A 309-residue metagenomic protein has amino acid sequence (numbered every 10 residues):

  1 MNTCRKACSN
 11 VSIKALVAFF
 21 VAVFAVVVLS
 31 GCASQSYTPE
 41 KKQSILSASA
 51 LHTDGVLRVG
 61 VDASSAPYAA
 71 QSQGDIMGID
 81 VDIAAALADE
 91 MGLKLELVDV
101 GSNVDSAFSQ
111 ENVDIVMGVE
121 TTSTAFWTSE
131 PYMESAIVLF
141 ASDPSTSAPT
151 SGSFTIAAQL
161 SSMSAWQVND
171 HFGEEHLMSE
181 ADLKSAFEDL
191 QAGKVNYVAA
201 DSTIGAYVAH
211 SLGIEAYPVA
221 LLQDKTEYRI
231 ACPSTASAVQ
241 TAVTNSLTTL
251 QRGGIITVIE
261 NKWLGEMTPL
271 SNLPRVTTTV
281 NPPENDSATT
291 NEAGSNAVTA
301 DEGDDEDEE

Functional and structural regions predicted by a protein language model:
V27-G31: C-terminal motif of bacterial Sec signal peptides marking the signal peptidase cleavage site
A33-Y37, V81-E90, G152-M163, R229-L270: Extended ligand-binding regions for polar small-molecule ligands
S34-P39, Q167-S185, T248-E309: Ligand-binding clefts/hinges and TM-proximal coupling segments of bilobed small-molecule sensing domains
Y37-V119: Extracytoplasmic small-molecule ligand-binding "clamshell" domains of the periplasmic binding protein/Venus flytrap
A63, M133-A141, A206-T248, E266-D286: Periplasmic-binding protein-like
E96-S109, M178-A192, T226: Short helix-initiation/N-cap motifs at beta->coil->alpha
S106, V119-W127, N196-K225: A ligand-binding cleft/hinge motif common to bilobed small-molecule-binding domains
E130, F140-A157: Flexible hinge/capping segments at coil-to-helix
